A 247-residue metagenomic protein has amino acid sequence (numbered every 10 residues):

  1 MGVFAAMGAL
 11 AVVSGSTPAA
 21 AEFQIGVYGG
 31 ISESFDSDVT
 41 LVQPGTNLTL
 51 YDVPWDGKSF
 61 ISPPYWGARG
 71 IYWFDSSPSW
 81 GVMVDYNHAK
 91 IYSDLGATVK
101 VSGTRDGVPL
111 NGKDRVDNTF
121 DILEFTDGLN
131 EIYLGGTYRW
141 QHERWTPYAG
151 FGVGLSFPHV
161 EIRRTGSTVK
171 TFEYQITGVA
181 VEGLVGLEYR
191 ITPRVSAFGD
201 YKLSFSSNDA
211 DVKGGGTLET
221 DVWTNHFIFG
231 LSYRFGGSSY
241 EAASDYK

Functional and structural regions predicted by a protein language model:
M1-F4: Bacterial N-terminal signal peptides that target proteins for export
M7-P18: C-terminal segment of classical bacterial N-terminal signal peptides
A19-F74, V160, H226-K247: Short glycine/proline- and aromatic-enriched beta-strand/turn motifs that initiate or cap beta-hairpins
A21, S62-W66, T126-I132, W145 (+2 more regions): Residues that define the transmembrane beta-barrel architecture of outer-membrane proteins
Q24, S79-G81, T146-Y148, R190 (+2 more regions): Membrane-spanning beta-strand positions in outer-membrane beta-barrel proteins
D38-Q43, D94-V101, H159-V169, D209-G216 (+1 more regions): Outer-membrane beta-barrel translocator domains and adjoining extracellular loop/strand segments of Gram-negative
V53-D56, N118-E124, G166-Y174, K213-T220: Extracellular loop and loop/strand-boundary signature of outer-membrane beta-barrel proteins
R69-R164, T224-I228, S232-G237: Gram-negative (and chloroplast) outer-membrane scaffold detector with strong preference for beta-barrel transmembrane
